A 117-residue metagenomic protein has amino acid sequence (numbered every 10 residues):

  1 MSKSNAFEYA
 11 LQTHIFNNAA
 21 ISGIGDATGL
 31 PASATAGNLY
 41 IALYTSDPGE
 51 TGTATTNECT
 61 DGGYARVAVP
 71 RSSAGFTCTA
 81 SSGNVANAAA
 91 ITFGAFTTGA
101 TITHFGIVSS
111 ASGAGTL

Functional and structural regions predicted by a protein language model:
M1-F105, S109-L117: Small cysteine-rich, disulfide-bonded extracellular modules of the LU/uPAR three-finger superfamily and closely related
